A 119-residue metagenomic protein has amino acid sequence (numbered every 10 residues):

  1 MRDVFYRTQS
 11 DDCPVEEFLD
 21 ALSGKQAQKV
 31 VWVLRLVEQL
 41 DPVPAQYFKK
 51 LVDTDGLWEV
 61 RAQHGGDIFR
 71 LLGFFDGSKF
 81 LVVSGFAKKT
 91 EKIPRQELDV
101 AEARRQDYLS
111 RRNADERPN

Functional and structural regions predicted by a protein language model:
M1-I68, D76-F80, A87-N119: Basic, Lys/Arg-enriched alpha-helical interface segments
